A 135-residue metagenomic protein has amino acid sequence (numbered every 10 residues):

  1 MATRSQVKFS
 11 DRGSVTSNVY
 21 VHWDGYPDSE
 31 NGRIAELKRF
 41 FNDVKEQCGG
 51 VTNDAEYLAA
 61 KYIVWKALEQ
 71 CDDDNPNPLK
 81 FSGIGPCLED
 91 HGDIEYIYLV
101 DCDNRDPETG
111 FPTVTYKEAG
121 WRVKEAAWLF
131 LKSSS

Functional and structural regions predicted by a protein language model:
M1-Y26: Short, extreme N-terminal segment that most often corresponds to the first beta-strand
S17-K45: Compact beta-rich and alpha/beta scaffold cores in large eukaryotic transport/transcription complexes and associated
I34-S135: Low-complexity intrinsically disordered segments
